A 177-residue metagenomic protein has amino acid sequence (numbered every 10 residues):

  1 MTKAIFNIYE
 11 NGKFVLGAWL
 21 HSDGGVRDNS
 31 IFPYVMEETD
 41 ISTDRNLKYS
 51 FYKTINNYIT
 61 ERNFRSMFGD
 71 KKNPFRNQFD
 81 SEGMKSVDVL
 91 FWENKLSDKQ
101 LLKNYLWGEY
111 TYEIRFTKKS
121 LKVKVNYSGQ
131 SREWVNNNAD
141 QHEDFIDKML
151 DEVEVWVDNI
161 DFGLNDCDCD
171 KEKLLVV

Functional and structural regions predicted by a protein language model:
M1-I31: Short, extreme N-terminal segment that most often corresponds to the first beta-strand
V35-V177: Low-complexity intrinsically disordered segments
